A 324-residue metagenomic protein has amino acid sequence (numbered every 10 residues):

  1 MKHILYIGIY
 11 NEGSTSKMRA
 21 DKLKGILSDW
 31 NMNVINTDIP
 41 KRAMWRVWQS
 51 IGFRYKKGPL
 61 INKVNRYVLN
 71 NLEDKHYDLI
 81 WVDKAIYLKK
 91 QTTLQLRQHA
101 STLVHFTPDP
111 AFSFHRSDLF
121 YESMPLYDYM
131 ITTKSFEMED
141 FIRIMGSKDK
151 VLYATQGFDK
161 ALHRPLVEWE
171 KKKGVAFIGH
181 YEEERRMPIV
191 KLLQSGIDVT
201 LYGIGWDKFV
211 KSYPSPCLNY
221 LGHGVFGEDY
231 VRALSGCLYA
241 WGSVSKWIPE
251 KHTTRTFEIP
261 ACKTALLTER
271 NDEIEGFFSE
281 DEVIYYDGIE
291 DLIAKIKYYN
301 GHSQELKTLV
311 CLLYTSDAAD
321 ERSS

Functional and structural regions predicted by a protein language model:
K2-R54, L60-Y67, D83-Q91, Y121-D281 (+1 more regions): Nucleotide-sugar donor-binding catalytic core of glycosyltransferases
N65-K75: Short, well-structured alpha-helical segments in soluble
L96-A111: Active-site proximal beta-strand in glycosyltransferases
P108-E122, K160: Nucleotide-sugar donor phosphate/pyrophosphate-binding loop at the beta->alpha transition of glycosyltransferases
V283-I289, Y298-S303: Conserved acidic donor-binding segment of nucleotide-sugar-dependent glycosyltransferases
E305-S316: A short, well-ordered alpha-helix in the C-terminal region of glycosyltransferases
Y314-S324: Single conserved hydrophobic/aromatic residue that forms the stacking wall/gate of nucleotide- or nucleobase-binding
